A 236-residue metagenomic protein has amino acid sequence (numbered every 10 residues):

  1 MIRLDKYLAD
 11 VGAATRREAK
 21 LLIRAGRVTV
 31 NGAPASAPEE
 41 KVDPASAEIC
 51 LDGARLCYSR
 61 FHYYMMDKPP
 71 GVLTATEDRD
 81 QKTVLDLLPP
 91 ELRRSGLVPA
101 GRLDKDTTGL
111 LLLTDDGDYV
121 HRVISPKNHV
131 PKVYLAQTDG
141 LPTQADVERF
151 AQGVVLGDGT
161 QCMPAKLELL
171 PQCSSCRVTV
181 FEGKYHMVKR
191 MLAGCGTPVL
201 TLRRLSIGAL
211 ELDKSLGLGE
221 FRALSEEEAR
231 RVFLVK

Functional and structural regions predicted by a protein language model:
M1-K236: Basic, flexible Lys/Arg- and Gly-enriched helix-loop patches that mediate nucleic-acid binding at interfaces with rRNA
